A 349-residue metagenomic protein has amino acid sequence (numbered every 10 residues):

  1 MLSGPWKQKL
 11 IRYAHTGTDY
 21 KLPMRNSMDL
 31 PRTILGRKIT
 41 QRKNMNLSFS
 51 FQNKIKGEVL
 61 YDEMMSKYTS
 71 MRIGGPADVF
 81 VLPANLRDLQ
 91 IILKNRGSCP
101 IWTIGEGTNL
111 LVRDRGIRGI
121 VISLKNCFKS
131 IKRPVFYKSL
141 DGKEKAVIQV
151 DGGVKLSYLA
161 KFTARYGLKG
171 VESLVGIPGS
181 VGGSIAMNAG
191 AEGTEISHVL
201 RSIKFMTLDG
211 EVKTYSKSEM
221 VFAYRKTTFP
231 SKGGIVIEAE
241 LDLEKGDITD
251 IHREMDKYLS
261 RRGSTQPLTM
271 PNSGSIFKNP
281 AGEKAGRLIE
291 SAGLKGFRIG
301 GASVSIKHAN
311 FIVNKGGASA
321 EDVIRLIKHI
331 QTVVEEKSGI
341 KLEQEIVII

Functional and structural regions predicted by a protein language model:
A14-T16: Short hydrophobic alpha-helical segments enriched in small aliphatic residues
N46-V181: Anion-binding (especially nucleotide phosphate/pyrophosphate-binding) glycine-rich loop and adjoining beta-alpha core
L60-Y61, L110, M206-R325, T332-I349: Phosphate/pyrophosphate- and phosphate-bearing ligand-binding catalytic cores of soluble enzymes
G74, V81-L86, L111-K132, A186-K217 (+1 more regions): Structural signature of FAD isoalloxazine-binding scaffolds in flavoprotein oxidoreductases
N109-L110, A160-T163, V171-V175, N188-E195 (+3 more regions): A generic local secondary-structure boundary/capping motif
